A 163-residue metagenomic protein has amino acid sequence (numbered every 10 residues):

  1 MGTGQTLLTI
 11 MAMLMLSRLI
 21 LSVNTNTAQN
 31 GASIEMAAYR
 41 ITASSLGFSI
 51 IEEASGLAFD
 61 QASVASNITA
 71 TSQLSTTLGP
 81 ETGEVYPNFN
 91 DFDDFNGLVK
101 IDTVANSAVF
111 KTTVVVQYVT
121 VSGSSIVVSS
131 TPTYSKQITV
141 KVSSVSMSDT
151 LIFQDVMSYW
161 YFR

Functional and structural regions predicted by a protein language model:
G4-F48: Aliphatic-rich helix starts adjacent to a transmembrane/signal segment
I41-R163: Low-complexity, Gly/Pro-rich coil/beta segments used as flexible assembly/activation regions
